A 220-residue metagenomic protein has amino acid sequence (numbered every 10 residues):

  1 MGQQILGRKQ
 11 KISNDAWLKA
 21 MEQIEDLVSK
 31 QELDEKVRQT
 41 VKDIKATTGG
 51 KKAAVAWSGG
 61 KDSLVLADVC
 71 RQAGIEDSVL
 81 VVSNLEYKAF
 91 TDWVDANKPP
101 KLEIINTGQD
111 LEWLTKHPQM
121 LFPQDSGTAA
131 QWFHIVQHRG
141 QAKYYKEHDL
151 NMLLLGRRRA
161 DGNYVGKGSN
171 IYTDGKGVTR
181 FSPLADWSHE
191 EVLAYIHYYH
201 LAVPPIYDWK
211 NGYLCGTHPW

Functional and structural regions predicted by a protein language model:
G2-W220: Nucleotide-activated chemistry modules centered on ATP-dependent adenylation/adenylyltransferase
